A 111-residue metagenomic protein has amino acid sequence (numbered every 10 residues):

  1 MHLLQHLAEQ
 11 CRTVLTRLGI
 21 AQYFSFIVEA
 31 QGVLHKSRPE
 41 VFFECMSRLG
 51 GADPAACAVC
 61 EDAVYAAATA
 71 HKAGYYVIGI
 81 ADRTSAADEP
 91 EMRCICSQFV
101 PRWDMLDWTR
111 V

Functional and structural regions predicted by a protein language model:
M1-H2, Y76: Proline-centered loop/turn at the N-terminus of a beta-strand
A8, R12-V111: Asp-based, Mg2+/Mn2+-dependent phosphohydrolase catalytic module
